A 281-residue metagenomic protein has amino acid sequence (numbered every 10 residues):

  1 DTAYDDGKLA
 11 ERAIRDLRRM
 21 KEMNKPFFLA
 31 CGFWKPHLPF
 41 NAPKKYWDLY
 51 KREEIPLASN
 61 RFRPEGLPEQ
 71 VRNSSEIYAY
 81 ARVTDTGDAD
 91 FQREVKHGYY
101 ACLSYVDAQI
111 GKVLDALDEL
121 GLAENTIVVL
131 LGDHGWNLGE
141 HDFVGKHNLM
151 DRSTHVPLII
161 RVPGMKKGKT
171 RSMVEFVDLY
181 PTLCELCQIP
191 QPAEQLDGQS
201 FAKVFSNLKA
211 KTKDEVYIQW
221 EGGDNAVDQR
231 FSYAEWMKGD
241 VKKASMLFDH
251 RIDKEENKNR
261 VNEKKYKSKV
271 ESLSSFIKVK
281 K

Functional and structural regions predicted by a protein language model:
D1-E11, R15-N125, V129-M173, L186-Q195 (+1 more regions): Active-site-proximal cap/lid insertion segments
A10, H134-E140, R161, K166 (+3 more regions): C-terminal cap/loop subdomain of S1 sulfatases and analogous C-terminal strand-loop tails that border
F205, V261-K264: A general structural motif at alpha-helix termini
E256-R260: Carboxylate-dense, calcium-coordinating segments in secreted/extracellular and ER-lumen proteins
